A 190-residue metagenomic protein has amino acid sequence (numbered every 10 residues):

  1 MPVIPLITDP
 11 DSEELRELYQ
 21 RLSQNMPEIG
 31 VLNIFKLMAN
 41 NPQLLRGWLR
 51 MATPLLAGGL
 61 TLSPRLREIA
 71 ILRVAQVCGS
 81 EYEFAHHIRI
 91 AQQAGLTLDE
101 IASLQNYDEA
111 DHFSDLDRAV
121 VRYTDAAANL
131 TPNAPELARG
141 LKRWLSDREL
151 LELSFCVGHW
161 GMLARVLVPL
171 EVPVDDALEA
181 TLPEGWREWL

Functional and structural regions predicted by a protein language model:
M1-L190: Hydrophobic alpha-helical segments
